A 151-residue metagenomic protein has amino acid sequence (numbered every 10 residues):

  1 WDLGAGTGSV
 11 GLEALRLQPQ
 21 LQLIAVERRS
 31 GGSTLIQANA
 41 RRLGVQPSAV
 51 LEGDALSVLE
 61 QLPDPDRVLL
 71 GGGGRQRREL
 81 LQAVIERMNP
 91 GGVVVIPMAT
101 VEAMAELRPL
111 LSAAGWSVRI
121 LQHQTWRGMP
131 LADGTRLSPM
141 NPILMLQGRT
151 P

Functional and structural regions predicted by a protein language model:
W1, I24: Conserved beta-strand positions in the Rossmann-like core of class I SAM-dependent methyltransferases
G4-G8: Class I SAM-dependent methyltransferase "Motif I" SAM/SAH-binding loop
R16-Q22, P90: Conserved S-adenosyl-L-methionine
V26-P65, R75-Q76: S-adenosyl-L-methionine
R75-A83: A short, conserved alpha-helix within the catalytic core of class I
I85-L144: C-terminal substrate-binding/active-site "lid" region of AdoMet-derived donor-dependent transferases
G148-P151: C-terminal lobe and adjacent flexible extensions of AdoMet/dcAdoMet transferase-like proteins
